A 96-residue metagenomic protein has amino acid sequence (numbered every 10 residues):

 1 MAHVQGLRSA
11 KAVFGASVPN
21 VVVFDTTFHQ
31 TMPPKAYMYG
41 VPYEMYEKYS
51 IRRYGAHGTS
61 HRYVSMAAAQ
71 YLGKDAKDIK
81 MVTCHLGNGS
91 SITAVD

Functional and structural regions predicted by a protein language model:
M1-V22, T27-M81, V95: Nucleotide/phosphate-binding catalytic cleft detector across ATP-hydrolyzing and phosphate-transferring enzymes
L86-D96: Conserved ATP-utilizing enzyme core subdomain
